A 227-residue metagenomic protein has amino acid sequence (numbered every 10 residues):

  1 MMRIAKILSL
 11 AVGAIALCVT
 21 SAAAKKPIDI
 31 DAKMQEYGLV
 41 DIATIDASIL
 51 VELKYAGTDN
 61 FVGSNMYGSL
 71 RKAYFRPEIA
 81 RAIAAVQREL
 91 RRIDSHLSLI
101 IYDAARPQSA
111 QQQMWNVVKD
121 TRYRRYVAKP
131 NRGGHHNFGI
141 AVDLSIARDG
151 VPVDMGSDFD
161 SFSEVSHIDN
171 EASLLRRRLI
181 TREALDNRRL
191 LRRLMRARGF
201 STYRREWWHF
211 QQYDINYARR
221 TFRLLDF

Functional and structural regions predicted by a protein language model:
M1, T20-S21: Coiled-coil-like amphipathic alpha-helices with heptad-repeat character
M1-S9: Bacterial N-terminal signal peptides that target proteins for export
S9-C18: Bacterial N-terminal signal peptides
S21-A104, M114-R205, Y213-F227: Extracytoplasmic cell-surface/polysaccharide-interacting catalytic and binding patches
P107: Segments that shape or occlude catalytic/ligand-binding pockets
A110: Short, well-ordered surface patches within globular domains
F210: Conserved metal-phosphate-binding beta-hairpin within the catalytic cores of diverse ATP-dependent phosphoryl-transfer
